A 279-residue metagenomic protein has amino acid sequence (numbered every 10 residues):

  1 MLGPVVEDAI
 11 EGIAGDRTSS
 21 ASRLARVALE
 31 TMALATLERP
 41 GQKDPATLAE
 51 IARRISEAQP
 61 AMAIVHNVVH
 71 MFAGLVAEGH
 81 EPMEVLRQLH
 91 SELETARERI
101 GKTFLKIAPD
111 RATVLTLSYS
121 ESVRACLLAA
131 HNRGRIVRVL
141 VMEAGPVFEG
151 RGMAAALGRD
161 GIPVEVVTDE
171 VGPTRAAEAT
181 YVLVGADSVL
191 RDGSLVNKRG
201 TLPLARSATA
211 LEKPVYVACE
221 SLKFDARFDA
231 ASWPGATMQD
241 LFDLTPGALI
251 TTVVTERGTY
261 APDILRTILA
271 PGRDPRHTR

Functional and structural regions predicted by a protein language model:
M1-L86: Long amphipathic alpha-helical segments
L2, V6, G41-K43, V65-H66 (+6 more regions): PLP-dependent amino-acid enzyme catalytic core
D8, G12, V27-L34, E50 (+10 more regions): Alpha-helical scaffold segments in soluble metabolic enzymes
G12-A14, T113-L115, L140, V189-L190: Short glycine-rich or small-residue beta-strand-to-loop segments that form or flank ligand, phosphate, metal/Fe-S
A73-L115, V123, L128, R135-V182: Ligand-binding beta-strand-loop-alpha-helix segment within the catalytic cores of soluble metabolic enzymes
L117-Y119, A186: Glycine-rich beta-strand-to-loop/alpha-helix junction loops that act as flexible
S120-E121, L202: Alpha-helix N-cap/helix-start capping motif
I136, M142-R279: Conserved phosphate- and dinucleotide-binding cores of soluble alpha/beta proteins, encompassing both enzyme active
